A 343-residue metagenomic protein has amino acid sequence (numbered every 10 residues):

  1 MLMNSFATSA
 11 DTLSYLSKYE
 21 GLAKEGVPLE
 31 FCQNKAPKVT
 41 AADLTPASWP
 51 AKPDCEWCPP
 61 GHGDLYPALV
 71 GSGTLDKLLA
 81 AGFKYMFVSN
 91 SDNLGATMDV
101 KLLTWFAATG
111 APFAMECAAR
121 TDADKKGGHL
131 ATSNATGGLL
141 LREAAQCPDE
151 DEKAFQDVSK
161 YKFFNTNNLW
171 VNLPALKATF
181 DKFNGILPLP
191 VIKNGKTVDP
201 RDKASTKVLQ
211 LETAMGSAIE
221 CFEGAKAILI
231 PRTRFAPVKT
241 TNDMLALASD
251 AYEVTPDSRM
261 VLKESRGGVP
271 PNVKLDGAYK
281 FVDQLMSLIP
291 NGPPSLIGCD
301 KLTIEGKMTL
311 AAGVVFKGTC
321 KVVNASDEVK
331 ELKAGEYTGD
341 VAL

Functional and structural regions predicted by a protein language model:
M3-D11: Conserved Walker A/P-loop ATP-binding site and its immediately adjacent core in helicase/helicase-like ATPase domains
N4, Q33-K35, L229-P231: A general secondary-structure junction signal
A10-L173, K177-F183: Conserved core of the sugar-phosphate nucleotidyltransferase
T104-L343: Left-handed beta-helix
